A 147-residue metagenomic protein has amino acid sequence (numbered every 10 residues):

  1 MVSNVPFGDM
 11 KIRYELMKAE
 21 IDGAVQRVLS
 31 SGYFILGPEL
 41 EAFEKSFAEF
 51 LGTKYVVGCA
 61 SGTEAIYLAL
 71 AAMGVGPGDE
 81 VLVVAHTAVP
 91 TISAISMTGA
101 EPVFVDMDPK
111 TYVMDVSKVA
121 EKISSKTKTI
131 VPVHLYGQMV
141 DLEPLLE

Functional and structural regions predicted by a protein language model:
M1-Y33, P38: N-terminal "arm"/small-domain region of PLP-dependent enzymes with the aminotransferase-like
S3-P6, K54-Y55, I66, K126: A generic secondary-structure signal marking the coil-to-beta-strand transition
F7-D9, A60, V131-V133: Short beta-strand segments
G8, T63, V89: Membrane-embedded glycan transfer/ligation machinery that uses polyprenyl lipid-linked sugar donors/oligosaccharides
D22, Q26, S30, E44-A48 (+5 more regions): Solvent-exposed, non-membrane alpha-helical residues enriched in polar/charged side chains
S31-E80, A94-T98, F104-D106: Phosphate-binding glycine-rich loop
A71-E147: PLP-dependent aminotransferase-like
